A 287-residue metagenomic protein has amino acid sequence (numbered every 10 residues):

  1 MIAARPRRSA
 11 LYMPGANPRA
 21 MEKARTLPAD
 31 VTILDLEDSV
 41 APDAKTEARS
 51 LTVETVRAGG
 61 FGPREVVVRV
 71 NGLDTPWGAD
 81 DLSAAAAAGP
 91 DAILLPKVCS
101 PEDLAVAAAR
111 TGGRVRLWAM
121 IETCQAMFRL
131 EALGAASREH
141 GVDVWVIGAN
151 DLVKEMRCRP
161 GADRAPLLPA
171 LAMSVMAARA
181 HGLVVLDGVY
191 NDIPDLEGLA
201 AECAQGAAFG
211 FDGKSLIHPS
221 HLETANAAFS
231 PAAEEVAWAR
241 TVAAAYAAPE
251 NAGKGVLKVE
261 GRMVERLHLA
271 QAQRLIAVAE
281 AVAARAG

Functional and structural regions predicted by a protein language model:
M1-G287: Expand to "…catalyze enediolate/carbanion chemistry for C-C bond making/breaking, isomerization, decarboxylation
